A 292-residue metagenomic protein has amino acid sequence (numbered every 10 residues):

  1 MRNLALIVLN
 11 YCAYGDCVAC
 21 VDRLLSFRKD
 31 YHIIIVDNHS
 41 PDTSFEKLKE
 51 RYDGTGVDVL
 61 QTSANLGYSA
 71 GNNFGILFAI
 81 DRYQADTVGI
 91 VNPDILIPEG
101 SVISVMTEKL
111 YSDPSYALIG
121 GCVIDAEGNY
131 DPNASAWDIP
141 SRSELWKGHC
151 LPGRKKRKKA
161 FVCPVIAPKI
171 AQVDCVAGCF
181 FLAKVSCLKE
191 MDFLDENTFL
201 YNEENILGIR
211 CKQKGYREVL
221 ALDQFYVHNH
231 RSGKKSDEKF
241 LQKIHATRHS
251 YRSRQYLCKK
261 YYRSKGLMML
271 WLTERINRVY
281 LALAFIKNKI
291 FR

Functional and structural regions predicted by a protein language model:
Y14, D37-E46, A64: A conserved acidic beta->alpha catalytic loop
D22-Y31: Short, acidic, metal-binding catalytic loop of nucleotide-sugar glycosyltransferases
T62-R82: Glycine-rich, basic loop-to-helix element that forms the pyrophosphate-binding segment of sugar-nucleotide handling
Q84-L96: Short beta-strand-to-loop acidic/aromatic patch adjacent to the donor-nucleotide binding site
L96-A134: Conserved donor NDP-sugar-binding/catalytic core segment of glycosyltransferases
D138-V173: Short, flexible, basic/aromatic active-site loop/helix in glycosyltransferases
I166-P168, D174-F225: A short, conserved alpha-helix in the catalytic core of glycosyltransferases
G208-F291: Active-site-adjacent helix/loop segment of glycosyltransferases that harbors family-specific signature motifs
